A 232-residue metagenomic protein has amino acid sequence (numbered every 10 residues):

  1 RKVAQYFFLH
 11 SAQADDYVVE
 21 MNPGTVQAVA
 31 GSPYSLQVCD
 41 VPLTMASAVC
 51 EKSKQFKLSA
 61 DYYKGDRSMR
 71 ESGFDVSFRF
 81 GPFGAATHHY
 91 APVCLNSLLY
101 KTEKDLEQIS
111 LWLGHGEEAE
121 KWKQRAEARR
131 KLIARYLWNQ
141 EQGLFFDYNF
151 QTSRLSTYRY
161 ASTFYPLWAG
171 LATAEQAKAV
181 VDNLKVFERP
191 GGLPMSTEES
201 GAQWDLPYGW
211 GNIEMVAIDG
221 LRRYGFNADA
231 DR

Functional and structural regions predicted by a protein language model:
R1, P92-E107, T157-G170, Y208-R223: Well-ordered alpha-helical segments within folded domains of soluble proteins
R1-A4, A14-D15, S110-E127, G170-D182 (+1 more regions): Structural helix-adjacent loops and short alpha-helical linkers that scaffold large soluble proteins
R1-F7, L98, W138, W204: Tryptophan-centric aromatic hotspots in well-structured domains and transmembrane helices
Y6, H10, T102-I109, R125 (+6 more regions): Generic, well-ordered alpha-helical scaffold segments in large soluble proteins
L9, A14-Y17: Extended, charge-enriched helical/coil interaction regions that scaffold DNA-processing and chromosome-maintenance
D16-A91, A128-G209: Extended glycan-interaction surfaces of carbohydrate-active proteins
F74-L132: C-terminal transactivation domains of fungal Zn(2)-Cys(6)
A86, E199-A230: Amphipathic, soluble alpha/beta structural segments
